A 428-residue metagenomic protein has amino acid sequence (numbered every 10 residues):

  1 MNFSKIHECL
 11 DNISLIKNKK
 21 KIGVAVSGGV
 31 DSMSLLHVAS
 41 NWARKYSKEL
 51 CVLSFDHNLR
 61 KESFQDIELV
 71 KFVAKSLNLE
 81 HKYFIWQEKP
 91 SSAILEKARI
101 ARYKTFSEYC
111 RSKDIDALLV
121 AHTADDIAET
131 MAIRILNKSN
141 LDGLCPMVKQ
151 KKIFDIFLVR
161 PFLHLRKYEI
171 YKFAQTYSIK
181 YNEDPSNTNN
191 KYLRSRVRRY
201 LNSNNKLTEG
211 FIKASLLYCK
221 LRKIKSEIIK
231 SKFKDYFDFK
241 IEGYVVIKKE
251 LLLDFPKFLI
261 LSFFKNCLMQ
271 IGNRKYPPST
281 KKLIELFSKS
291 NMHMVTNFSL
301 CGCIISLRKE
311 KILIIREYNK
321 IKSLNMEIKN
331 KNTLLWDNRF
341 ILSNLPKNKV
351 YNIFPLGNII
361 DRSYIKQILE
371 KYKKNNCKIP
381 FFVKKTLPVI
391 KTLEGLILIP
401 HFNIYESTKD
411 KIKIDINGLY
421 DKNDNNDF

Functional and structural regions predicted by a protein language model:
M1-N140, Y168-E169, Q175-T176, E394: ATP-dependent adenylation/nucleotidyltransferase module used to activate substrates
F3-S27, E49-C51, W86, A101 (+2 more regions): AMP-forming adenylation/ATP pyrophosphatase catalytic core
S47-L50, K75-L79, T105-C110, D142-P146 (+4 more regions): Glycine-rich loops and low-complexity Gly/Arg-rich segments that provide flexible linkers or classic glycine-based
L59-F64, T188-K191, V295: Acidic, metal-coordinating catalytic cores used for nucleic-acid/nucleotide bond scission and strand-transfer chemistry
L59-R60, L95-E96, R160, N187 (+1 more regions): A generic secondary-structure micro-motif detector that highlights 1-2 residue hydrophobic/ambivalent hotspots embedded
E80, P161, E209, P388-V389 (+1 more regions): Proline-centered helix-kink/hinge sites
S91-E96, L193-S195, R362-I368, N426: Short, solvent-exposed polar/charged micro-motifs at secondary-structure junctions
A117, A121-Y276: Flexible helical/loop "lid" subdomain adjacent to adenine-nucleotide binding pockets
